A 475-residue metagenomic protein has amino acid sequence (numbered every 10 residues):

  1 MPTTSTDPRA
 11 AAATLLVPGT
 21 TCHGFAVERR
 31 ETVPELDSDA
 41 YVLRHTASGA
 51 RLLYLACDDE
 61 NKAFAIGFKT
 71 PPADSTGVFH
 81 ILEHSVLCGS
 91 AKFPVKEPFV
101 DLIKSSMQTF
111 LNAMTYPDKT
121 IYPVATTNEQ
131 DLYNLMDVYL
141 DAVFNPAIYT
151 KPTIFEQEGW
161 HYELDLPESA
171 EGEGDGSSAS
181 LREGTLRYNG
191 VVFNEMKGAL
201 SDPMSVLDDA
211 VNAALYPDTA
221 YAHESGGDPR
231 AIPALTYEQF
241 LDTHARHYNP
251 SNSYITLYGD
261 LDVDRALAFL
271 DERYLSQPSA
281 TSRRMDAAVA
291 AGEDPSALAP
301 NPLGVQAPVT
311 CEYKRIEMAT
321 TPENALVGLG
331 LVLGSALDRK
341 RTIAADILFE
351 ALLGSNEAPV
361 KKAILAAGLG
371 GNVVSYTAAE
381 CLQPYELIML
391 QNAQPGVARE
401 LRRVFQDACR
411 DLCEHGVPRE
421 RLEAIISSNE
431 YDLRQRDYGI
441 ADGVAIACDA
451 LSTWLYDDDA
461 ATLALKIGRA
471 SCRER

Functional and structural regions predicted by a protein language model:
P2-D59: N- or domain-start disorder-to-order transition segments that initiate the globular core
P2-H23, P71, S85-P302, E317-D338 (+3 more regions): Charge-rich, well-structured scaffold segments of protease-associated domains
D39-T46, A307-T320: Short acidic-hydrophobic surface loop/beta-edge motif
L53-L55, A65-G67, P123: Short, conserved beta-strand segments within well-ordered enzyme catalytic domains that often line or immediately flank
E60-F64: Short, conserved catalytic-motif segment at the N-terminal edge
G67-G77: Short pre-active-site segment immediately N-terminal to the catalytic Zn-binding motif
T76-C88: Active-site recognition of the HExxH zinc-binding catalytic motif
